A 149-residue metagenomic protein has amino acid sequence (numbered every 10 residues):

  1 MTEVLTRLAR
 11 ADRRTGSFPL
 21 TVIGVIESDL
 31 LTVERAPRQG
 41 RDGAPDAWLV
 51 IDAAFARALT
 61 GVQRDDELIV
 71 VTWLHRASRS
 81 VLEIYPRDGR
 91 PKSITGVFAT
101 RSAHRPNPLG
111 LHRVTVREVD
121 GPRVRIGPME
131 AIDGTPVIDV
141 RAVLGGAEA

Functional and structural regions predicted by a protein language model:
M1-R113, R117-A149: Glycine-rich, low-complexity intrinsically disordered segments
